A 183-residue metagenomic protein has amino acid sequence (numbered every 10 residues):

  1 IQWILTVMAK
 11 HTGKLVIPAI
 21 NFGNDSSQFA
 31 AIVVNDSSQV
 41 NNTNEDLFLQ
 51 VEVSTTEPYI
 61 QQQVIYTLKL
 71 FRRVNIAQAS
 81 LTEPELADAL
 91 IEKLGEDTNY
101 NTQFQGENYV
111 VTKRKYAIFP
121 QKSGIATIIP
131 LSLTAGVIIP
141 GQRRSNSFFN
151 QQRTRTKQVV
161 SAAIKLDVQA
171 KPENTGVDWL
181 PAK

Functional and structural regions predicted by a protein language model:
I1-K183: Surface-exposed interaction/ligand-binding surfaces
